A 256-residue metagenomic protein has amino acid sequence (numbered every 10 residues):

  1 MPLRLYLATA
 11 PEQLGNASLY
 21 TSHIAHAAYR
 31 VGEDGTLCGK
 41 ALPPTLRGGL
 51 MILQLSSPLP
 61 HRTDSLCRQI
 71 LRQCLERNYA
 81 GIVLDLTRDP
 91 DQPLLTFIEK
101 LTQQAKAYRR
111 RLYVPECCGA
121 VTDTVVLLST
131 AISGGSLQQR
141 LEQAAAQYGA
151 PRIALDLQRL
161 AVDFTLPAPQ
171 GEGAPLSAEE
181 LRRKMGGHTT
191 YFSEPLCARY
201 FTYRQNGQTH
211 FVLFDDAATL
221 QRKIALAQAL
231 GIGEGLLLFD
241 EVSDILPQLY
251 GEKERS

Functional and structural regions predicted by a protein language model:
M1-L75, D91-Q92: Glycan-recognition patch characteristic of GH18 chitinases/ENGases and related GlcNAc/peptidoglycan-binding proteins
S22-G32, M51-S57, R72-D91, R111-A131 (+1 more regions): Short acidic catalytic loops
I24, I153-L155, A227: Conserved, mostly hydrophobic/aromatic
G32-C38, H61-T63, P90-L95, G135-L137 (+2 more regions): Extracytoplasmic/secreted cell-surface and envelope-processing proteins
Y79-K184: Substrate-binding surface in catalytic domains of secreted glycosidases
Q92-R111, S193-R199, D244-S256: Short acidic, glycine/proline-enriched helix-loop-strand junctions
R152-K223: Glycan-binding loop/region signatures in secreted carbohydrate-active enzymes
K223-S256: Acidic/aromatic/glycine-rich contiguous surface patches that form carbohydrate-binding/processing clefts and analogous
